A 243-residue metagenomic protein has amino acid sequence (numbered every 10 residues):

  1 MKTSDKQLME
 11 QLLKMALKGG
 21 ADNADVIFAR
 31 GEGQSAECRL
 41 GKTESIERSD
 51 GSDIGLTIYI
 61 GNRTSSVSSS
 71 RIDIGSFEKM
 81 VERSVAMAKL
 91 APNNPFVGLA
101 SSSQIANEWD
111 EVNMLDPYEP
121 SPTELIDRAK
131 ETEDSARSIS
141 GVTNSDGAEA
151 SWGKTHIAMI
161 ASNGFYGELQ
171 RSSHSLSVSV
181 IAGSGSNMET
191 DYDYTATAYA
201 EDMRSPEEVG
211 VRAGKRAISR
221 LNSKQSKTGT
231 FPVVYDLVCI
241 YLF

Functional and structural regions predicted by a protein language model:
M1-F243: Active-site bordering "gate/hinge" segments that shape substrate access to catalytic or cofactor-binding pockets
